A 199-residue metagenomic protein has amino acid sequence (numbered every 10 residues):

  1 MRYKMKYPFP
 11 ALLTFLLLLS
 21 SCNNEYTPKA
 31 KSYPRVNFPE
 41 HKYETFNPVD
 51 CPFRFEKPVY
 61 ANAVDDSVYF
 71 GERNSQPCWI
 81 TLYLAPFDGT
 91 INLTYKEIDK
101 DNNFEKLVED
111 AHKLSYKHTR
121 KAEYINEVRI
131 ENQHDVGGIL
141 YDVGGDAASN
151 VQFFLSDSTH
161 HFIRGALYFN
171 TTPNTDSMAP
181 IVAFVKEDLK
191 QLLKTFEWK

Functional and structural regions predicted by a protein language model:
K6-L13: Sec-dependent signal peptide recognition, specifically the positively charged N-region followed immediately by
L18-S21: C-terminal motif of bacterial Sec signal peptides marking the signal peptidase cleavage site
N23-K29: Bacterial lipoprotein signal-peptidase II cleavage site
Y26, E123-K199: Short, well-structured beta-strand
A30-C51: Post-signal peptide N-terminal segment of mature Sec-exported envelope proteins
D50-E109: Secretory pathway targeting signatures of secreted, lumenal, and periplasmic proteins
V59-G71, Y116-I130: Short secondary-structure junctions
V64, L114-K117, L192-T195, K199: Structured segments of extracytoplasmic/periplasmic soluble domains in secreted or envelope-associated proteins
